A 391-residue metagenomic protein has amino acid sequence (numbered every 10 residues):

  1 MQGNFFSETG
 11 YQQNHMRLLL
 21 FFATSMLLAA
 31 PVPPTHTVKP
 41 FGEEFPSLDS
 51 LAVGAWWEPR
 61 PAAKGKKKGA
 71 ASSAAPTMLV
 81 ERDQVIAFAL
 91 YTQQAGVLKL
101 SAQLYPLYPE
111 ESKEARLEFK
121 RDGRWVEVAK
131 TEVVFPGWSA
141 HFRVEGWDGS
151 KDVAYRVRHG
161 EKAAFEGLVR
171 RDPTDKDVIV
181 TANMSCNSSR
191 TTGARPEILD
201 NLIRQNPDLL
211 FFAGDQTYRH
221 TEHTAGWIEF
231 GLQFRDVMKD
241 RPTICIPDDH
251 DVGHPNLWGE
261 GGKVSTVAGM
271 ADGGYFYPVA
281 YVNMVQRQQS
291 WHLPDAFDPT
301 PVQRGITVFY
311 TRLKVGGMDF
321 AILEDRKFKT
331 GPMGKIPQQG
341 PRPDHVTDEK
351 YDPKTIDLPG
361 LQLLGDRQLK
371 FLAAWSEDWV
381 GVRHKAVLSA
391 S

Functional and structural regions predicted by a protein language model:
S7, Q13-L19: Positively charged n-region of N-terminal signal peptides that target proteins for export
G10-Y11, L27: Intrinsic disorder/low-complexity segments in short proteins, especially the signal peptide and propeptide regions
R17-L27: Bacterial N-terminal signal peptides
A29-P31: Boundary at the C-terminal end of the N-terminal hydrophobic targeting segment
P34-S391: Metal-dependent phosphoester/phosphodiester hydrolase catalytic core
